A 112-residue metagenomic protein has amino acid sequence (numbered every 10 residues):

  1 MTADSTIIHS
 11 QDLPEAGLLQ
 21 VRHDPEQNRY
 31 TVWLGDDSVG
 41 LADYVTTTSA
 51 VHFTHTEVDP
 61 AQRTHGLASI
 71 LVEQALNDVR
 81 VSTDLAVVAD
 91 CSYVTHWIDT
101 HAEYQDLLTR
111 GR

Functional and structural regions predicted by a protein language model:
T2-P14, R29-V32: Structure-specific DNA junction-binding interface
H23-P25, T46: Generic beta-strand structural signal
P25-V39: Conserved beta-hairpin
L34, H55-T56: Residue-level recognition of conserved beta-strand positions in structured domain cores
D37-V45, H52: Conserved beta-strand in the GNAT
T56-R63: A short, internal acetyl-CoA/4′-phosphopantetheine-binding micro-motif in the GNAT/acyltransferase core
T64-L76: Conserved acetyl-CoA-binding loop-helix of GNAT-fold acetyltransferases
D78-R112: C-terminal structural segments of small proteins and small subunits
